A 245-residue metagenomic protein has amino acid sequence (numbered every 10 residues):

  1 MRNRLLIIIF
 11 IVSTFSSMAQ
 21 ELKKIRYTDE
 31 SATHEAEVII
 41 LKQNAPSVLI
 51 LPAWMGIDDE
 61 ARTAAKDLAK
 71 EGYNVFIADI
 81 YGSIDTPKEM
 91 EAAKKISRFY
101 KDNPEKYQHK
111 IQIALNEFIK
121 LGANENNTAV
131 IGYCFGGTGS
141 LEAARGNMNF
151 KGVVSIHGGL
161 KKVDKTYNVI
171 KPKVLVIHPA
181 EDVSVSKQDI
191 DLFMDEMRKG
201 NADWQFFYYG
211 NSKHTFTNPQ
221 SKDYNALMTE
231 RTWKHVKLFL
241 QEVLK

Functional and structural regions predicted by a protein language model:
M1-L22: Bacterial Sec-dependent N-terminal signal peptides
K23-I119, Q220: Serine-hydrolase catalytic machinery in alpha/beta-hydrolase-like enzymes
A64, S186-D195: Short alpha-helix in the alpha/beta-hydrolase fold that links the catalytic acid
G122-Y133: Alpha/beta-hydrolase fold nucleophile elbow
G137-M148, V153: Short glycine-enriched nucleophile-adjacent loop and the immediately C-terminal alpha-helix near the catalytic center
V176-H178: Short beta-strand/loop motif that positions the catalytic acidic residue of the alpha/beta-hydrolase fold
E181-V185: Acidic catalytic loop of the alpha/beta-hydrolase fold
R198-K245: C-terminal catalytic histidine-bearing segment of alpha/beta-hydrolase fold enzymes
